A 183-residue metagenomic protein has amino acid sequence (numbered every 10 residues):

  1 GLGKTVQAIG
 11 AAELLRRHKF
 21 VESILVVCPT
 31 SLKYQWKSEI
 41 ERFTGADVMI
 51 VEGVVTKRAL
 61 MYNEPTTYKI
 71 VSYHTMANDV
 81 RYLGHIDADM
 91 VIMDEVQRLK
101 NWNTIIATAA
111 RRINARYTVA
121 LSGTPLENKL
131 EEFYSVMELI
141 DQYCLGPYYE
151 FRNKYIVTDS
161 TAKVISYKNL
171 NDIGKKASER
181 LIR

Functional and structural regions predicted by a protein language model:
L2: ATP-binding Walker
Q7-K37: Conserved SF1/SF2 helicase motif Ia
L32-V54: Conserved helix-turn-beta segment of the N-terminal RecA-like "Helicase ATP-binding" lobe in SF1/SF2 helicases
I50-R58, Y73-N78, W102-N103: Conserved helicase motor
T56-K69: Conserved motor-coupling elements within RecA-like helicase/translocase cores
I70-H85, I105-R111, A115, A120 (+1 more regions): Inter-lobe coupling linker of SF2 helicases/translocases
D94-E95: Walker B catalytic acidic pair
F133-G146: A short helix-turn-beta junction within AAA+ P-loop NTPase domains corresponding to the substrate/partner-engaging
